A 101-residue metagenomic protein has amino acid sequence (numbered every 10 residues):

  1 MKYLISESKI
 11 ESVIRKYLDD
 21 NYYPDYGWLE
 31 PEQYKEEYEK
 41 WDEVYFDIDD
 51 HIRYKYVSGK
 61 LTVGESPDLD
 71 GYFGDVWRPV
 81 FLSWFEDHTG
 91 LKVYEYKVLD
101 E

Functional and structural regions predicted by a protein language model:
M1-L18: Short acidic, low-complexity intrinsically disordered linear motifs used for protein-protein interactions
L4, E95-E101: Short acidic DE-rich linear segments
L18-P24, Y94: Short, solvent-exposed secondary-structure capping/transition elements
Y23-T89: Acidic, low-complexity, intrinsically disordered interaction modules
